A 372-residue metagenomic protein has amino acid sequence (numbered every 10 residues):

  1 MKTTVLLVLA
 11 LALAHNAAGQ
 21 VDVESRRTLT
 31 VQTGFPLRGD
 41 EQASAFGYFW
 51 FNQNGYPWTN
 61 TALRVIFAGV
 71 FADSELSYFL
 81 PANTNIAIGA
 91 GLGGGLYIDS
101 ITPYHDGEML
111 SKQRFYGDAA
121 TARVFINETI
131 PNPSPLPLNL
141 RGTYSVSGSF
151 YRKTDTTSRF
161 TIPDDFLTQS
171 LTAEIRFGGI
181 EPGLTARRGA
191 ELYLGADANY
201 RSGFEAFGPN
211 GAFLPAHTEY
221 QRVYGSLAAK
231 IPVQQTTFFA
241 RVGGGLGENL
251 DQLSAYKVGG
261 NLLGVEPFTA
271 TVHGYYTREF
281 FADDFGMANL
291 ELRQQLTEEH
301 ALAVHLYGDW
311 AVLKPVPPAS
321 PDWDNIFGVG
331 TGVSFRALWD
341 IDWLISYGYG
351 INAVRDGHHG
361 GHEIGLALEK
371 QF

Functional and structural regions predicted by a protein language model:
A17-G94, I98-I101, Q169-T185: Outer-membrane beta-barrel initiation region
V21-V31, T168-G308, K314-V316, A353-H358 (+1 more regions): C-terminal outer-membrane beta-barrel translocator/porin domains of Gram-negative envelope proteins and their
V31-F35, L63-F67, A90-Y104, L140-F150 (+6 more regions): Transmembrane beta-barrel strands of outer-membrane/channel proteins
T33-F46, G55, L63-L76, A82 (+4 more regions): Solvent-exposed loop/turn segments connecting transmembrane beta-strands in outer-membrane beta-barrel proteins
Q42, D73-S77, S100-E108, Y151-F160 (+5 more regions): Outer-membrane beta-barrel translocator domains and adjoining extracellular loop/strand segments of Gram-negative
N54-T61, T84-I88, N132-L140, E181-L184 (+3 more regions): Repeated loop/turn-to-beta-strand initiation elements of outer-membrane beta-barrel proteins
A90-P131, W343-E363: Outer-membrane beta-barrel translocator/channel fold
V333-F335, D340, G360-F372: Outer-membrane beta-barrel "beta-signal"
